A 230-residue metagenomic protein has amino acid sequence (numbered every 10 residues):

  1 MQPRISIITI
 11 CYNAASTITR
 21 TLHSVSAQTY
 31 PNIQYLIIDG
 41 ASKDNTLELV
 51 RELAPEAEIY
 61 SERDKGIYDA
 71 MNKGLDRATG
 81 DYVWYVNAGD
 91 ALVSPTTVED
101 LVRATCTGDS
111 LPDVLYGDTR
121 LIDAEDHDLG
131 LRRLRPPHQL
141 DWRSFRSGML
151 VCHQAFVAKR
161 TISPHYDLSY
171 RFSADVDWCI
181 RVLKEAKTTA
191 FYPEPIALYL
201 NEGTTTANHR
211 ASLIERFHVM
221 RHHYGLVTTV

Functional and structural regions predicted by a protein language model:
M1-A27: N-proximal low-complexity "stem/linker" segments adjacent to membrane-targeting elements
P3-S6, Q34, D177: Cell-envelope/extracellular polymer assembly enzymes that use nucleotide-activated donors
S16-T19, D44-E52: Acidic helix N-cap motif at the loop->helix transition within catalytic regions of sugar-transfer enzymes
P31, D39-E48, N87: A conserved acidic beta->alpha catalytic loop
S61-A78: Glycine-rich, basic loop-to-helix element that forms the pyrophosphate-binding segment of sugar-nucleotide handling
V83: Short aromatic/hydrophobic "clamp" motif used to bind/position activated sugar donors
P95-L129: Conserved donor NDP-sugar-binding/catalytic core segment of glycosyltransferases
G117, L131-E215, V219: Conserved nucleotide-sugar donor-binding catalytic segment
